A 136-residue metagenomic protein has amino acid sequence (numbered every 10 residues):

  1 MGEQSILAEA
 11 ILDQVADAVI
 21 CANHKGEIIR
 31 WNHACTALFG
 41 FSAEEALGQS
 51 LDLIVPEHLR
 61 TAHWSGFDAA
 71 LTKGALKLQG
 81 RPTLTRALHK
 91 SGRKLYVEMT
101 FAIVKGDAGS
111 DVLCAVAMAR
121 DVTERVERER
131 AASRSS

Functional and structural regions predicted by a protein language model:
G2, I6, V126-S136: Sensory-domain boundary/capping and coupling elements
I6-Q14, A37, A75-L76: PAS-family sensory domains
V19-I20, G26: Short hydrophobic secondary-structure edge segments in sensory/regulatory modules of signaling proteins
K25, I29, H33-A37, Q49: PAS/LOV sensory domain surfaces, especially short acidic/polar patches at coil-to-helix junctions
C35-A46, G109: PAS/PAS-like sensory domain cap-loop motif
A43, V55-E98, K105: PAS/LOV-family and closely related PAS-like sensory domains
M99-F101, A119: Sensory-domain boundary capping and coupling elements
S110-E124: PAS-family sensory domains
